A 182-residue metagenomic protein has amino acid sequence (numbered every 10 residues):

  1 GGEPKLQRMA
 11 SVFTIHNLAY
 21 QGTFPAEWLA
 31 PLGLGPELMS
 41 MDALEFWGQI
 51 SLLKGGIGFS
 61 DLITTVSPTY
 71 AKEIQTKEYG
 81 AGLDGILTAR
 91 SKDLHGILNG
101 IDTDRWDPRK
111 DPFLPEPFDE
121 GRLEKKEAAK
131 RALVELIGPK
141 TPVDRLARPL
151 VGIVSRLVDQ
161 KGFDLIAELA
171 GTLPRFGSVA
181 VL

Functional and structural regions predicted by a protein language model:
G1-L182: Catalytic cores of nucleotide-sugar-dependent glycosyltransferases that transfer UDP/GDP/TDP-activated
